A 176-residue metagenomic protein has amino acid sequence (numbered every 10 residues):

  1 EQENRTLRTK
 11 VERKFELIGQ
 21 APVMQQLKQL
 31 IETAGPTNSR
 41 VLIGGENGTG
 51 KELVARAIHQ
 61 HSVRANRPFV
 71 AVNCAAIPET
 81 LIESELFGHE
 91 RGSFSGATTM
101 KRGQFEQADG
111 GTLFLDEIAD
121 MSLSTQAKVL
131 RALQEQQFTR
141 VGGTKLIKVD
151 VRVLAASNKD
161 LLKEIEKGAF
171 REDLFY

Functional and structural regions predicted by a protein language model:
R5-K148, R152-K159, E164-I165: AAA+ ATPase active-site-proximal loops
K167-F170: Charged helix-capping and loop-helix junction motifs
